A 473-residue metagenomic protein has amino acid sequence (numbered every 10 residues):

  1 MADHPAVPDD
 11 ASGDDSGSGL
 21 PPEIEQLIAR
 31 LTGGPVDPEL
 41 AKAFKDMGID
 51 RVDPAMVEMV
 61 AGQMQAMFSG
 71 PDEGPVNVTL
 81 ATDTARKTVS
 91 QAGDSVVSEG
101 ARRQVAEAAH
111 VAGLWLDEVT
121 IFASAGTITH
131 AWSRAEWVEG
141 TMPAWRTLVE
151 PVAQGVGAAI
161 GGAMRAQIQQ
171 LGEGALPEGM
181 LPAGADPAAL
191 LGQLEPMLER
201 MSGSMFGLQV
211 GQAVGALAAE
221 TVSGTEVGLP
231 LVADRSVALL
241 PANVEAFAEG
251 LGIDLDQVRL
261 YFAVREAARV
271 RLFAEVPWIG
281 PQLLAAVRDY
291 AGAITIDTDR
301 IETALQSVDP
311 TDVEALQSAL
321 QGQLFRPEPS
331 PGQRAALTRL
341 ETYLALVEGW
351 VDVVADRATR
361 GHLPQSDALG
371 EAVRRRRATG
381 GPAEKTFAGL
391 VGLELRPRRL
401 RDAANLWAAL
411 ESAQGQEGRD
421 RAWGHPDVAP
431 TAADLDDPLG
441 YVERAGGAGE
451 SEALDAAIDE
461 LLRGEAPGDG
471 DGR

Functional and structural regions predicted by a protein language model:
M1-G157, G415-R473: N-terminal low-structure segments adjacent to metalloprotease catalytic domains across cellular compartments
L80, A85, A92, E99 (+6 more regions): An N-terminal structural lobe/cap that precedes and organizes the functional/catalytic core across diverse proteins
V105-A242: Auxiliary, metal-adjacent structural segments of Zn-dependent hydrolase domains
L116, S204-T225, F273-F325, A335-L363: Post-HExxH zinc-binding segment in Zn-dependent metallohydrolases
S202, N243-V264: Short pre-active-site segment immediately N-terminal to the catalytic Zn-binding motif
L229-E245, V313-S330: A short mid-domain helix/strand-loop element embedded in enzyme catalytic domains that forms or borders the active-site
Q257-P277, W407: Active-site recognition of the HExxH zinc-binding catalytic motif
E328-R473: Pan-zinc metallopeptidase signature
